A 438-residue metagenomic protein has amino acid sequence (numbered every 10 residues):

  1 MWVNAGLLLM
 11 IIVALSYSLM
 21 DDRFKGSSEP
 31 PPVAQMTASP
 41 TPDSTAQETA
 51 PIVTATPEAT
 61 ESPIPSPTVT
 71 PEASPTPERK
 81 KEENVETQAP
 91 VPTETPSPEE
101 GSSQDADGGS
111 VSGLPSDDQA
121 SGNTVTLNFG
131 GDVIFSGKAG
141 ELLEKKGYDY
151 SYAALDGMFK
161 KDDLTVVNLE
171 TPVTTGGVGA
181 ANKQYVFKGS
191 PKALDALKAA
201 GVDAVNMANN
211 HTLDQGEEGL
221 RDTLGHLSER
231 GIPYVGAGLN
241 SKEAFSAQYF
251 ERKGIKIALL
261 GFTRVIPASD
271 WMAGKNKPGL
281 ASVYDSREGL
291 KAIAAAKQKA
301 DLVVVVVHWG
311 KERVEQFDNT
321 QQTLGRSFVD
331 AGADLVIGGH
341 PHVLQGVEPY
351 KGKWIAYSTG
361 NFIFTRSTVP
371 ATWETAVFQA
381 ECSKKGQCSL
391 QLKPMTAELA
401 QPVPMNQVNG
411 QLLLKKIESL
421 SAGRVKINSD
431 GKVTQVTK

Functional and structural regions predicted by a protein language model:
M1-K438: Acidic, metal/ion-coordinating pockets
